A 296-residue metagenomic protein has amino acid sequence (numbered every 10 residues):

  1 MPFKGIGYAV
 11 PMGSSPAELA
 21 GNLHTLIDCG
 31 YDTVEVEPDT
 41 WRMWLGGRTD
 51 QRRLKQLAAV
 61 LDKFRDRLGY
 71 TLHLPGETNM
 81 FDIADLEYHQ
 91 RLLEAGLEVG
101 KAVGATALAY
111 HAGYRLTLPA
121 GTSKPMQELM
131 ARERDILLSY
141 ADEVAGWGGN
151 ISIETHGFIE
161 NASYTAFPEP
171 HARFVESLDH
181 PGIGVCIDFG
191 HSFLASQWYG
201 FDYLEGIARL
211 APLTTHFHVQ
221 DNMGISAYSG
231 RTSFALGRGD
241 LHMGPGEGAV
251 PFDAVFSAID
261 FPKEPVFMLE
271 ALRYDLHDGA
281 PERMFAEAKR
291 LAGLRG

Functional and structural regions predicted by a protein language model:
M1-A105, G184, R290-G296: N-terminal pre-domain/capping segments
M1-G7, P16-C29, Q90, E94 (+2 more regions): Histidine-acidic metal/acid-base catalytic patches
A9-G13, E37-W41, P75-E77, G113-R115 (+4 more regions): Active-site beta-loop-alpha junctions enriched in small/polar residues
T33, G69, G148-S152, G182-C186 (+1 more regions): Residues at or immediately flanking beta-strands
V36, Y70-L74, T106-A112, I151-E154 (+1 more regions): Short beta-strand segments at enzyme active-site cores
R42-R52, A120-E128, E160-A166, Y199-G200 (+2 more regions): Short, flexible/disordered intra-domain loops and linkers
R53-P75, E133-V144, V175-L178, V250-F256: Alpha-helix-loop-beta-strand connector modules within alpha/beta enzyme cores
D82-G184: Active-site acidic/histidine proton-transfer and metal-coordination neighborhood in alpha/beta enzyme cores
